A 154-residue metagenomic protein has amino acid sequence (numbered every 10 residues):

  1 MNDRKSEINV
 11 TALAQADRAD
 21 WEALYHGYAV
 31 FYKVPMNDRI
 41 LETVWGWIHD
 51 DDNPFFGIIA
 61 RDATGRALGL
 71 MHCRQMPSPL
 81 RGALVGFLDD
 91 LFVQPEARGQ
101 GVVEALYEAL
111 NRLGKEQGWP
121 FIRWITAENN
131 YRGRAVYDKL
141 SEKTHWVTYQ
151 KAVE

Functional and structural regions predicted by a protein language model:
I8-A23: A short beta-loop-alpha structural element at the N-terminal edge of CoA-dependent acyl/N-acetyltransferase catalytic
E22-W47: Conserved GNAT-fold acetyl-CoA-binding loop/helix
I48-I59, F87, H145: A short helix-loop-beta-strand connector motif used in the catalytic cores of GNAT acetyltransferases and, in some
I59, R66-Q75: Conserved beta-strand in the GNAT
V93, G99-R112: Conserved acetyl-CoA-binding loop-helix of GNAT-fold acetyltransferases
E104, E128-V147: Conserved active-site alpha-helix within GNAT-family acetyltransferase domains
K115-I125: Conserved GNAT acetyl-CoA-binding A-motif
R123-G133, A152-V153: Conserved beta-strand-loop-alpha-helix junction that forms the acyl-donor binding cleft
